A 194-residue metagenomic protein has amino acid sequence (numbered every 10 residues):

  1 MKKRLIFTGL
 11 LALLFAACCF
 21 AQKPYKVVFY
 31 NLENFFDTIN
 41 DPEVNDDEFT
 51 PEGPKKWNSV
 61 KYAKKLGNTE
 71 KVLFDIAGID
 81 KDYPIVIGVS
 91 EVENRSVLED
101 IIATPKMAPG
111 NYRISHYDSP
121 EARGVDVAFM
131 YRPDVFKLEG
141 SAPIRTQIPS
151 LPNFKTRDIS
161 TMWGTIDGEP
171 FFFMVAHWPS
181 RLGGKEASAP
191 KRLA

Functional and structural regions predicted by a protein language model:
M1-R4: Positively charged n-region of N-terminal signal peptides that target proteins for export
I6-G9, T50-P54, D82-Y83, N111 (+1 more regions): Generic alpha-helix detector with strongest preference for long hydrophobic helices that associate with membranes
T8-A17: Bacterial N-terminal signal peptides
F20-P105, S115-V125: N-terminal, active-site-proximal structural segment of metallo-dependent hydrolase catalytic domains
A21-P51, K55, R132-A194: Active-site regions of metal-assisted phosphoester/phosphodiester hydrolases, unifying DNase/endonuclease modules
V97-I159: Active-site-adjacent helix-turn-beta-strand microarchitecture at beta-sheet edges that either contains or buttresses
